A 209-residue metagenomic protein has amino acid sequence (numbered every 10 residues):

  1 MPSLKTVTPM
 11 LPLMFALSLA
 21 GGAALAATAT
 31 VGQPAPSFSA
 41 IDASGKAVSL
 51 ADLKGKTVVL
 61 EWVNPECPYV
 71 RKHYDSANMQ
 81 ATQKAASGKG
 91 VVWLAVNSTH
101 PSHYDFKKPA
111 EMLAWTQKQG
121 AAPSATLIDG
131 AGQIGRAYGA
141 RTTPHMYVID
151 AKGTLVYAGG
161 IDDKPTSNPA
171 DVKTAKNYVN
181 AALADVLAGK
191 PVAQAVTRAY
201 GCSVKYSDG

Functional and structural regions predicted by a protein language model:
M10-G22: Bacterial N-terminal signal peptides
A24-T28, G32: Boundary at the C-terminal end of the N-terminal hydrophobic targeting segment
F38-V58: A short beta-strand-turn-helix
A51-R71, L183: Short active-site neighborhood of thiol/selenol oxidoreductases, capturing the structured segment around
G55-V58, G88-W93, A121-S124, A151-T154: Loop/turn elements at helix/coil->beta-strand transitions in domains of secreted/extracellular proteins
R71-Q119, G130-A137: Structural microenvironment flanking redox-active thiols in thiol-disulfide oxidoreductases
L113-D150, L155-V156: Short, internal strand/loop/helix patches that form the active-site neighborhood or redox-interaction surface
V148-G209: Thiol-/selenol-based redox modules, centered on thioredoxin-like and closely related oxidoreductase domains
